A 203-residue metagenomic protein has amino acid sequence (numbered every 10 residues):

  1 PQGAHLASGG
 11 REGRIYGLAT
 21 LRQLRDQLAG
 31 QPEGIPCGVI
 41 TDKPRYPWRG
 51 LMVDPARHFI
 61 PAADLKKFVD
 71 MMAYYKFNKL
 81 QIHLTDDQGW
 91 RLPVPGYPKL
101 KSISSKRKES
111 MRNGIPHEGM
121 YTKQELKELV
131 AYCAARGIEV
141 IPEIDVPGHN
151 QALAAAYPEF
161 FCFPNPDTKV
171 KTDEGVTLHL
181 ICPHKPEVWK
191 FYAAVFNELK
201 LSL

Functional and structural regions predicted by a protein language model:
Q2-F191, V195-L203: Feature activates predominantly on carbohydrate-active enzymes
